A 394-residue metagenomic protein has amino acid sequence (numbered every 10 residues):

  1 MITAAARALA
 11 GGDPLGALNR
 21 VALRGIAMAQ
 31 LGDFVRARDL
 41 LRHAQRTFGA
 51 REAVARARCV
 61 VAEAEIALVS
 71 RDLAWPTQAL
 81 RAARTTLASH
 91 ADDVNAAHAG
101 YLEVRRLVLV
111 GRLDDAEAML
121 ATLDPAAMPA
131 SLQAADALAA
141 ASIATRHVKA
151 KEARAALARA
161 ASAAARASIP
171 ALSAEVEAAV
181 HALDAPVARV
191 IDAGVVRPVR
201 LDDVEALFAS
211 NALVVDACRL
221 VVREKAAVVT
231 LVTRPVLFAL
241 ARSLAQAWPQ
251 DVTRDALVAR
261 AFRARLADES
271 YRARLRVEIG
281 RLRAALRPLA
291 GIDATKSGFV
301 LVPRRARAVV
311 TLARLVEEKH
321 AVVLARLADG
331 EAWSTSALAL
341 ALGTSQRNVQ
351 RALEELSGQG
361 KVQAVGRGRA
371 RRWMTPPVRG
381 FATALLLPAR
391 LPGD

Functional and structural regions predicted by a protein language model:
T3-D13, R42-E52, R81-D92, E117-M128 (+1 more regions): Amphipathic alpha-helical segments of tetratricopeptide repeats
G16-G32, A55-D72, N95-V110, A135-H147 (+1 more regions): Tandem amphipathic alpha-helical repeat scaffolds
S173-F238, R242, A284, P288-K319 (+1 more regions): Short boundary/linker motifs that mark transitions into or out of structured domains
L240, L244-R274: Positively charged, aromatic-enriched patches within helix-turn-helix-type DNA-binding elements, predominantly
D268-T311, E354-R371: DNA-binding patch around the recognition helix
R307-A321, V378-D394: Short, amphipathic alpha-helical interaction segments positioned at domain boundaries
